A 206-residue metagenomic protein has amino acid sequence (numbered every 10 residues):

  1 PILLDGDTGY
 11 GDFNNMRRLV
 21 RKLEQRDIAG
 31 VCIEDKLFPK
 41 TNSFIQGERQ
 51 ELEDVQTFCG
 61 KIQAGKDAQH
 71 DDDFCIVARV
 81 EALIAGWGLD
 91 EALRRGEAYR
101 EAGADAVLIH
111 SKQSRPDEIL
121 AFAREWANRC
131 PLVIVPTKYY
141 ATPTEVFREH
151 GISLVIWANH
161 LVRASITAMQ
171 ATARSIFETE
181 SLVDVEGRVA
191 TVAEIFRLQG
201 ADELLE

Functional and structural regions predicted by a protein language model:
P1-S153, A164-Q170, R174, L204: Alpha/beta enzyme core
I156: Active-site loops and adjacent core secondary-structure elements that bind or stabilize anionic groups
H160-E206: Extended, intrinsically disordered, low-complexity segments
